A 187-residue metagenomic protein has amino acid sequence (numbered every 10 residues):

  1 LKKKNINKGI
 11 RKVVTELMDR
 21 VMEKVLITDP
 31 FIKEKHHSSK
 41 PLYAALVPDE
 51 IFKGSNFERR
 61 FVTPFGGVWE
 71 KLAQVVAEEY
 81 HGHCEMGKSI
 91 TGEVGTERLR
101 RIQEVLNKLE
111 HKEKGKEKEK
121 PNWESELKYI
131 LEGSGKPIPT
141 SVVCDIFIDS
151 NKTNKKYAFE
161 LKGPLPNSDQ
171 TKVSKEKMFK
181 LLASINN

Functional and structural regions predicted by a protein language model:
L1-V94: Nuclease-adjacent, charged terminal/linker segments that flank catalytic cores
I27-T28, S39, D49-F52, K108-K114 (+2 more regions): Generic detector of short, locally flexible boundary/turn motifs and exposed helical patches
N56, R60-L72, S141-V143, D169 (+1 more regions): Short, well-structured alpha-helical interface segments that form or flank functional binding sites
E58-R60, Y129-G135, L161-D169: Surface-exposed cleft-lining segments at the edges of enzyme active sites
A77, C144-L165: Conserved catalytic cores of phosphodiester-cleaving nucleases, focusing on short active-site segments
K88-K152: Active-site metal-binding core of divalent-cation-utilizing nuclease and nuclease-like domains
I138, Y157, L165-N187: Acidic, metal/cofactor-coordinating or nucleic-acid-engaging core segments within structured domains
